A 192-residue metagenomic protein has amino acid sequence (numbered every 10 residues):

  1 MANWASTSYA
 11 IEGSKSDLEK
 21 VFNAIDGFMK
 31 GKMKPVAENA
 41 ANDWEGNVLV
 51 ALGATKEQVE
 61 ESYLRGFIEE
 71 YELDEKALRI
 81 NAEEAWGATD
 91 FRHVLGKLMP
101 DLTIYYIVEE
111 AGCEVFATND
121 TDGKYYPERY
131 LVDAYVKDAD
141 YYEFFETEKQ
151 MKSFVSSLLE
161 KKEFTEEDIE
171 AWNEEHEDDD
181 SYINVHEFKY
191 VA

Functional and structural regions predicted by a protein language model:
M1-M33, K189-V191: Short, extreme N-terminal segment that most often corresponds to the first beta-strand
I11, N42-W44: Intrinsic disorder/low-complexity signal
D26-P35, L98-Y105: A common structural junction motif
V36-A41: Long, low-complexity, Ser/Thr/Gly/Pro-rich intrinsically disordered segments that act as flexible linkers and assembly
G46-A192: Charged interaction segments
